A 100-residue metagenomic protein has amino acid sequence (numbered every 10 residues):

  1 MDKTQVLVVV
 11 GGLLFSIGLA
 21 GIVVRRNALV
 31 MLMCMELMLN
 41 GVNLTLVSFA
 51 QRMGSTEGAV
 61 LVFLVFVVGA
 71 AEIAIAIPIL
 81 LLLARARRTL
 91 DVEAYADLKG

Functional and structural regions predicted by a protein language model:
M1-G100: Alpha-helical transmembrane segments of multi-pass membrane proteins predominantly involved in bioenergetics
